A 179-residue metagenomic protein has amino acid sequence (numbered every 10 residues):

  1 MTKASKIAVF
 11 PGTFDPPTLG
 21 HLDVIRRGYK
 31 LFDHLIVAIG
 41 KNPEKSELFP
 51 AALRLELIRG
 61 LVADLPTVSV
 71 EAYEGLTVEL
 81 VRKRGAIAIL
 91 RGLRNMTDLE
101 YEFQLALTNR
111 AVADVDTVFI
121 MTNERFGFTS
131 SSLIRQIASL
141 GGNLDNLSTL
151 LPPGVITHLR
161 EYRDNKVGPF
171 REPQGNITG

Functional and structural regions predicted by a protein language model:
M1-G179: Nucleotidyltransferase catalytic core that binds NTPs
